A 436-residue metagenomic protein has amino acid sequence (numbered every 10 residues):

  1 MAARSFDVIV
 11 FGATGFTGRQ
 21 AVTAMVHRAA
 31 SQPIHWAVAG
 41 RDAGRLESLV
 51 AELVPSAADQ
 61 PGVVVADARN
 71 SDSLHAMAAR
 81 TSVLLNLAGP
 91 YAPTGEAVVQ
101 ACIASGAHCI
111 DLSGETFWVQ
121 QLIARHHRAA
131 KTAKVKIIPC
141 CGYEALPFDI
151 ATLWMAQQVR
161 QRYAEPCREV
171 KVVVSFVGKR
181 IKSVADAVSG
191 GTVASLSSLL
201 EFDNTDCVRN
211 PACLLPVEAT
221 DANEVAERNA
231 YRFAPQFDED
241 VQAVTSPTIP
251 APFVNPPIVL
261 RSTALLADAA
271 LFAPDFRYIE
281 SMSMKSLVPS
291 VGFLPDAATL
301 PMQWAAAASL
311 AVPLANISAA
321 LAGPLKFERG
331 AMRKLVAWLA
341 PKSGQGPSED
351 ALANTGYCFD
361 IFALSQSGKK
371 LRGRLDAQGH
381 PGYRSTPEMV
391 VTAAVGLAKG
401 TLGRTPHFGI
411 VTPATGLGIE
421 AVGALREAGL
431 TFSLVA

Functional and structural regions predicted by a protein language model:
D7, S82-V83, H108, L371: Structural motif
V8-V26: N-terminal Rossmann NAD(P)H-binding glycine-rich loop of SDR-like oxidoreductase domains
A30-R45: Conserved glycine-rich Rossmann-like NAD(P)H-binding loop of the short-chain dehydrogenase/reductase
L53-N70: Rossmann-fold cofactor-recognition segment
V65-R80, L87-P90: Conserved Rossmann-fold cofactor-binding substructure of NAD(P)-dependent oxidoreductases
P90, A101-V119: ADP-ribose/adenylate-binding Rossmann-like module
S113-V135: Rossmann-fold NAD(P)-binding glycine/threonine-rich loop
Q157-A436: C-terminal catalytic/substrate-binding lobe primarily of soluble NAD(P)-dependent oxidoreductases
